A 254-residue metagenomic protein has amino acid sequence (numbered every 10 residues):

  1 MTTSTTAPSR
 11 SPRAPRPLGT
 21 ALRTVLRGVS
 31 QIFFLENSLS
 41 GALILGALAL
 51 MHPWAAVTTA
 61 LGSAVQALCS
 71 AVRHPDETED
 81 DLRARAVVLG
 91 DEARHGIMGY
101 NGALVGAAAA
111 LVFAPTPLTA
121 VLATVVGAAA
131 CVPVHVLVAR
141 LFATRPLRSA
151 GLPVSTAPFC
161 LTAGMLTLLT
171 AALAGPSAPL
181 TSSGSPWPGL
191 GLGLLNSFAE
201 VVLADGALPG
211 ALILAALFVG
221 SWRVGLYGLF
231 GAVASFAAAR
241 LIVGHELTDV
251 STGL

Functional and structural regions predicted by a protein language model:
T2-E79, S197-E200, A204, L208-G220 (+1 more regions): N-terminal signal-anchor module of multipass membrane proteins
G46-A47, T124-P133, G210-I213, F230: Hydrophobic alpha-helical membrane segments, chiefly transmembrane helices and signal peptide h-regions, characterized
L48-A60, P117-A128, L194-G206, H245-G253: Structural signature of hydrophobic alpha-helical transmembrane segments
L61-R73, V105, G127-L137, A163 (+1 more regions): Alpha-helical transmembrane segments and their membrane-interface exit regions
S70-A71, P75, V87-M98, A103-P115 (+3 more regions): A structural feature that tracks compact, well-ordered secondary-structure segments with a strong bias toward
L82-V87, H95-S182: Membrane-interface helix-loop-helix junctions at boundaries between adjacent transmembrane segments
P158-L247: Generic multipass alpha-helical transmembrane bundles of integral membrane proteins
